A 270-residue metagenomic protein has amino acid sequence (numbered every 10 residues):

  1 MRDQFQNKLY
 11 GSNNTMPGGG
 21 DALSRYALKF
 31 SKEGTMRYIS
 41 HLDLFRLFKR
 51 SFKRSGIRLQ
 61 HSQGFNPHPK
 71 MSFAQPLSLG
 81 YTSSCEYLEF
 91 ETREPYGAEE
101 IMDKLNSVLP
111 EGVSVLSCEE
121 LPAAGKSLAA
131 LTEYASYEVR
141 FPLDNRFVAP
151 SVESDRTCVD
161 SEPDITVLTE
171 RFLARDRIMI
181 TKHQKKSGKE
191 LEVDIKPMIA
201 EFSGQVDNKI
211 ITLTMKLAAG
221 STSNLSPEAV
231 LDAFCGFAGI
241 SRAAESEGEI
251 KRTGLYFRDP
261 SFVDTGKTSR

Functional and structural regions predicted by a protein language model:
L23-S24, S40-Q60, N66: Active-site-proximal cofactor/substrate-binding loop regions of enzyme domains
K29-S31, T35, I39, R54: Extended, well-folded interaction surfaces typified by the phenylalanyl-tRNA synthetase beta subunit core
F30, F90-Y96, V139-N145, M215-A219: Short beta-strand-to-loop capping motifs
Q60-T92: Short, charge-patterned binding micro-sites
S84-R140: Ordered, amphipathic secondary-structure segments that act as subunit-interaction surfaces in large macromolecular
I101-L109, V152-R175, V230: Short amphipathic alpha-helices in soluble, non-transmembrane regions that often serve as interface/regulatory elements
G125-D144, F257-R270: Short, low-order "capping/linker" segments at domain edges
P163, E170-R270: Core RNA-modification/binding signature centered on pseudouridine synthases
